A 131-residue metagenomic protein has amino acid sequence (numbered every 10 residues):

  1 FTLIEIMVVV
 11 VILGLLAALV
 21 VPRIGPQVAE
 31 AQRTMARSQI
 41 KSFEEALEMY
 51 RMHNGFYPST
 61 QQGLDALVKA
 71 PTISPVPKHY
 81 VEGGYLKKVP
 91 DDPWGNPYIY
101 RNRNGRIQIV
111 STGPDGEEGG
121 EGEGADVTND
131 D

Functional and structural regions predicted by a protein language model:
F1-I24: N-terminal single-pass transmembrane signal-anchor helix
V21, P26, Q62, K69: Phosphate-coordinating loops and pocket residues in cytosolic domains that bind phosphorylated ligands
P26, E30-T34, K41, E45-E48 (+4 more regions): Short, surface-exposed interaction loops/tails
S42-E44, E48-R51, Q61, T72 (+1 more regions): Non-catalytic regulatory appendages
V68-E82, V89-D91: Extracytoplasmic electron-transfer domains, predominantly the class I c-type cytochrome c fold
